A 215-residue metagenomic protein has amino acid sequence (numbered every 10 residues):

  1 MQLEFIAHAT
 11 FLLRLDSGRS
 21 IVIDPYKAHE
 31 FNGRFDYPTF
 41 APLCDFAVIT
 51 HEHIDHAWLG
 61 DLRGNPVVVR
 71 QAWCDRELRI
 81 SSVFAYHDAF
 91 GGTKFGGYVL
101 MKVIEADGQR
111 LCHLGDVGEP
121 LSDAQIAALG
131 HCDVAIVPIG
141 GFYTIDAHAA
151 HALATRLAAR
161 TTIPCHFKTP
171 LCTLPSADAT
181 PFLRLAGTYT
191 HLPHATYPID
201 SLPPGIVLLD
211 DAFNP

Functional and structural regions predicted by a protein language model:
M1-S17, K27, R34, R79-V83 (+1 more regions): Zn-dependent metallo-beta-lactamase
E4, G96, L157, T161-P215: Binuclear metal-ion centers of metallo-dependent hydrolases, dominated by the metallo-beta-lactamase
L12-V48, H56-R70, F84-G97, V117-A128: Pre-active-site segment of Zn-dependent metallo-hydrolases
A28-N32, E52-W58, E119-S122, F142-D146 (+2 more regions): Active-site environment of divalent metal-dependent phosphoester hydrolases
D45, D133, R160: Conserved acidic residues
L59-G108, L185-P203, L209-D210: Metallo-beta-lactamase
F90-L157: Active-site-proximal loop/helix segments of hydrolase catalytic cores
